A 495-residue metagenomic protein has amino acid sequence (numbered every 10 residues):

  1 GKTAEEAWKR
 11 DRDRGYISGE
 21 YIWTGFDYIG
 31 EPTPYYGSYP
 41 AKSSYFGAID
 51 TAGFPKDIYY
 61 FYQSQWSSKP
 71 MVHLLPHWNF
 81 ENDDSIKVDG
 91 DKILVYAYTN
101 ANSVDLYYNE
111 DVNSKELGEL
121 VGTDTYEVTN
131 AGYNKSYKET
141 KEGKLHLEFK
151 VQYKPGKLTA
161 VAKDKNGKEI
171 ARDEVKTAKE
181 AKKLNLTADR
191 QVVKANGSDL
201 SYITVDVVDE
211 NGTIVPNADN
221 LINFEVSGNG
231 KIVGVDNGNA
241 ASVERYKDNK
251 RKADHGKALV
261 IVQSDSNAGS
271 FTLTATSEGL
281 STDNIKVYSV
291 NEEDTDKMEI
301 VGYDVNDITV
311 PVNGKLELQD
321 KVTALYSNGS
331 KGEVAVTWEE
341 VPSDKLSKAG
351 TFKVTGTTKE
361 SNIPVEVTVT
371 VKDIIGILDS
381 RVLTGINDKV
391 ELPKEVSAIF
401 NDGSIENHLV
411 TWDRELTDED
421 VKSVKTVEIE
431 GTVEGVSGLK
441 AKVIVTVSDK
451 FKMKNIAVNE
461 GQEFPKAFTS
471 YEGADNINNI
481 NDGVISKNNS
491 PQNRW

Functional and structural regions predicted by a protein language model:
G1-G143, E148-Y153, K157-E169: Extended substrate-binding grooves/exosites of carbohydrate-active enzymes
S64-L94, N100-A101, I170-Y202, D206-V215 (+4 more regions): Short S/T/G/P-enriched beta-strand
V95-T99, V161-A162, S198-P216, I222 (+3 more regions): Beta-strand-rich structural segments
S114-T129, A181-L186, E225-S242, E293-T295: Short aromatic-acidic-glycine turn motif
L147-Y153, K247-S266: Short, hydrophobic beta-strand segments
Y153-K157, L200, A268-S270, A349-K353 (+1 more regions): Extracellular Ig-like/FN3 beta-sandwich strand-entry sites
G329-V367, G403-V447: Serine/threonine-rich, repeat-prone extracellular segments and beta-strand-based repeat modules of secreted/surface
K450-W495: Compositionally biased, intrinsically disordered or flexible polar/acidic segments
